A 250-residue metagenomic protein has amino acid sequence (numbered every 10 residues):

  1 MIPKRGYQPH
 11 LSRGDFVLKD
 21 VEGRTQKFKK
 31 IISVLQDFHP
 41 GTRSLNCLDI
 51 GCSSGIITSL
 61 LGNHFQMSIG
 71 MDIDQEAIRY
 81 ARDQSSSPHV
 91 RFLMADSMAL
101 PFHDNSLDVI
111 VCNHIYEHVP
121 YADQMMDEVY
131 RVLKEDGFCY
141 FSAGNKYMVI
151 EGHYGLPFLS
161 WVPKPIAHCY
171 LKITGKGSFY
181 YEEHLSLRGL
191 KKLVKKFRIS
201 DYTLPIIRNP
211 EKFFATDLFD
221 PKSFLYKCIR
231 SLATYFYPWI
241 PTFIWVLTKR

Functional and structural regions predicted by a protein language model:
M1-H103, V109-V111, M126, I240-I244: Conserved N-terminal segment of class I S-adenosyl-L-methionine
I56-T58, Y147-E151, R208-F213: Short catalytic/ligand-binding loop motif for oxyanion handling, primarily in non-cytosolic enzymes, centered on
G62-N63, S86, P120, K134 (+1 more regions): Short conserved AdoMet
V109-P120: A short SAM/SAH-binding and catalytic strip from SAM-dependent methyltransferases
D123-F138: A short glycine-rich, Lys/Arg-flanked "PGG" loop and its adjoining helix->strand segment in the class I
F138-I166: Conserved class I S-adenosyl-L-methionine
L156-G189, L193: SAM-dependent methyltransferase
E182-E183, L187-R250: A C-terminal cap/extension of S-adenosyl-L-methionine-dependent methyltransferases that defines the acceptor-substrate
